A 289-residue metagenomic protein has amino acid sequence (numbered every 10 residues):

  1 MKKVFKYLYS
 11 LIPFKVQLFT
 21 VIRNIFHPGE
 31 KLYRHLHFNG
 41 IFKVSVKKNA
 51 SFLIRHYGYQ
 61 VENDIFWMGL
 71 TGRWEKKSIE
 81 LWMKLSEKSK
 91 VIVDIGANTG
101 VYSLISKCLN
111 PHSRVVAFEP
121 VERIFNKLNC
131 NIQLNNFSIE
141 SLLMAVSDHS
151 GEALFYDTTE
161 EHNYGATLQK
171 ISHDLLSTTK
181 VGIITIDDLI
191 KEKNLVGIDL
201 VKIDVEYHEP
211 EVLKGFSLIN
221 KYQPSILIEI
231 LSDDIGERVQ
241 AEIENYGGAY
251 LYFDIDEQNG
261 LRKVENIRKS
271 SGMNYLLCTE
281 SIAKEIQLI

Functional and structural regions predicted by a protein language model:
M1-V121, N126-N131, F137-E140, K193-L195 (+2 more regions): S-adenosyl-L-methionine
K48-F52, H162, S177: Short acidic/polar mixed-charge low-complexity motifs
N49, N110-A117, D188-I289: Conserved acidic-Pro-Pro-aromatic motif
G69-V93, S141, E152-L154, L168-Y222 (+1 more regions): Short internal loop-to-helix segment that lines adenine-nucleotide cofactor pockets
A97-T99, E122, D148, V205-Y207 (+1 more regions): Short, glycine/acidic-enriched loop or turn micro-motifs at the edges of active sites
V101-L104, N126, G151, P210-K214: Short N-terminal helix/helix-N-cap motif within the alpha/beta-hydrolase-1
S106-N110, C130-Q133, F155-T158, K170 (+2 more regions): Short, glycine/charged-enriched secondary-structure capping and boundary segments
F125, N129, L134-E160: Core alpha/beta nucleotide-donor-binding catalytic domains of modification enzymes
